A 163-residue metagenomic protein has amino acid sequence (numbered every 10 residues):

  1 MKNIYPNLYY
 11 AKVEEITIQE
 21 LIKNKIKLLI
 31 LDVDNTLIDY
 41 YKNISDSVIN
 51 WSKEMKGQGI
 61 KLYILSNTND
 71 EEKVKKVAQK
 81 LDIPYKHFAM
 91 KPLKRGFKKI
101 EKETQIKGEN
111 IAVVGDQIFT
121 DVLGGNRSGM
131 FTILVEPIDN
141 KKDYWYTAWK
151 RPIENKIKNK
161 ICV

Functional and structural regions predicted by a protein language model:
M1-L31, C162-V163: Non-catalytic pre-domain segments flanking phosphatase-related domains
L28-L31, T36-I44, V48-K76, M90-K91: Substrate-recognition element of Asp-dependent hydrolases with the DxDx(T/V) motif
Q58, K80-D82, S128-G129: Short, structured coil segments at secondary-structure junctions
A89-K94, P137-K141: Short, acidic/turn-prone active-site loops that include or flank metal/cofactor- and phosphate-binding residues
L93-I118: Conserved Lys-Pro-Asp/Glu-containing loop-to-beta segment of HAD-superfamily phosphomonoesterases, centered on
V114, I118-W149: Acidic, Mg2+-coordinating phosphoryl-transfer loop and its flanking beta/alpha structural elements, shared across
D143-V163: C-terminal cap/substrate-recognition subdomain and adjoining C-terminal extension of metal-dependent phosphatase-like
